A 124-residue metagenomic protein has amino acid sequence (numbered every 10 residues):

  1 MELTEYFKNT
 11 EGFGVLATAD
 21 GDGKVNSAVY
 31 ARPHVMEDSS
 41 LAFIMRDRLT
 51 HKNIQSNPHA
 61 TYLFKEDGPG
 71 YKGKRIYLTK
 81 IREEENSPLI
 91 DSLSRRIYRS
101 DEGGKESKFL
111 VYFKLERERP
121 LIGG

Functional and structural regions predicted by a protein language model:
M1-G124: Binding-site signature for planar aromatic cofactors or substrates
